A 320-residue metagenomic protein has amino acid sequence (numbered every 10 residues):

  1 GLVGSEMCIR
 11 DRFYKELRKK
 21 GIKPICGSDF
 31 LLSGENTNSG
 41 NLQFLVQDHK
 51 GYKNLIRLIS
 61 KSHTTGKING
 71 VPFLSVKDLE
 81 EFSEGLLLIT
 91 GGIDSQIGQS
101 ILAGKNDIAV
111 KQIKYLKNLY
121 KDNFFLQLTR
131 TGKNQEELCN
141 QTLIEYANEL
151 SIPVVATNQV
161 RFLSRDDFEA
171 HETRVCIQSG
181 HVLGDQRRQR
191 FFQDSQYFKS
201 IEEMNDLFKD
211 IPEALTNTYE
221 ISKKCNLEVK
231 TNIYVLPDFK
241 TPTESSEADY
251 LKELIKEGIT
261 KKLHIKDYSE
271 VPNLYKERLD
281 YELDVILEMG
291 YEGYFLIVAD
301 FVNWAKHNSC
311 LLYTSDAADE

Functional and structural regions predicted by a protein language model:
S5-E6, R10-A318: Phosphodiester-processing cores and adjacent nucleic acid-binding clamps
